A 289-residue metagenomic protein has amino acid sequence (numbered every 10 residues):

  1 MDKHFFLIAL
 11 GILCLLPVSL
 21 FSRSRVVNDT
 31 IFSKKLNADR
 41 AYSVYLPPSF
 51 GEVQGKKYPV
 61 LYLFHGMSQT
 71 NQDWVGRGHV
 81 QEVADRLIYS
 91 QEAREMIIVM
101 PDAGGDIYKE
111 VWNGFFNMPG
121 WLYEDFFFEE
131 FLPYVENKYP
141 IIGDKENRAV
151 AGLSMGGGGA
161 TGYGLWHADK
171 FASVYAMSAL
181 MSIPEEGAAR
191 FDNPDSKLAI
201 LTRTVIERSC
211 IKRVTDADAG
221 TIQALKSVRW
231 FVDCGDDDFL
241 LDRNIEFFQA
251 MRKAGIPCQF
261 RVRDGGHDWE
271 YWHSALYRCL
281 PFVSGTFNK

Functional and structural regions predicted by a protein language model:
M1-R25: Bacterial Sec-dependent N-terminal signal peptides
R23-K289: Non-catalytic cap/lid and distal C-terminal segments of serine-dependent acyl enzymes
